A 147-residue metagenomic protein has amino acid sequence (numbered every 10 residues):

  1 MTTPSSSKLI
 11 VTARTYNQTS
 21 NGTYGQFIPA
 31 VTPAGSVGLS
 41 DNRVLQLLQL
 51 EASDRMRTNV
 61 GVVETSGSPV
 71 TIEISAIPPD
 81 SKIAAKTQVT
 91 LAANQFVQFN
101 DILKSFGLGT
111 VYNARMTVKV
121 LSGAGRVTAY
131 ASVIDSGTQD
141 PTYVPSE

Functional and structural regions predicted by a protein language model:
M1-E147: Gly/Pro-rich, tryptophan- and cysteine-flecked surface segments typical of secreted/extracellular proteins
